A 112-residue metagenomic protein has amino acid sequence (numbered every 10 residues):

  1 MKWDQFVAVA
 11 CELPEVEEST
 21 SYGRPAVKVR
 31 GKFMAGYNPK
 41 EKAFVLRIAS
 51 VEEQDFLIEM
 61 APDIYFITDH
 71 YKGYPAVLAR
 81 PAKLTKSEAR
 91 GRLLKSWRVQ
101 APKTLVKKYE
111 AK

Functional and structural regions predicted by a protein language model:
M1-K112: Charge-dense, helix-prone N-terminal extensions
